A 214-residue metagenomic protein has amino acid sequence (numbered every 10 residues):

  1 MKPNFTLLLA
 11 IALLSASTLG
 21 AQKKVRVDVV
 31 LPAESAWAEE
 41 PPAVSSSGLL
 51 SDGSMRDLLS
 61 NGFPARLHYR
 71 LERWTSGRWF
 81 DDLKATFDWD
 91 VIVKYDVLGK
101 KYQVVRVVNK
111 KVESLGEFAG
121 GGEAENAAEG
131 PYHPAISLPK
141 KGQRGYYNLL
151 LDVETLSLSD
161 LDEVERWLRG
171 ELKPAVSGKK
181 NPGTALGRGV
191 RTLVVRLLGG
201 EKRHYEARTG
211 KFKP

Functional and structural regions predicted by a protein language model:
M1-F5: Positively charged n-region of N-terminal signal peptides that target proteins for export
T6-A16: Bacterial N-terminal signal peptides
Q22-A65: N-terminal onset of structured domains
R26-D28, I92, H204, K211: Ser/Thr- (and often Asn-) enriched beta-sheet segments in non-cytosolic proteins
A38-A43, N61-L67, F87-W89, G130 (+3 more regions): Residues at beta-strand starts and edge strands
S46-S51, R70-E72, D152-E154: Generic short beta-strand segments
G53-K141: Structured domain cores in non-transmembrane regions
K141-P214: Glycine-rich, aromatic-bearing surface loops/beta-hairpins
